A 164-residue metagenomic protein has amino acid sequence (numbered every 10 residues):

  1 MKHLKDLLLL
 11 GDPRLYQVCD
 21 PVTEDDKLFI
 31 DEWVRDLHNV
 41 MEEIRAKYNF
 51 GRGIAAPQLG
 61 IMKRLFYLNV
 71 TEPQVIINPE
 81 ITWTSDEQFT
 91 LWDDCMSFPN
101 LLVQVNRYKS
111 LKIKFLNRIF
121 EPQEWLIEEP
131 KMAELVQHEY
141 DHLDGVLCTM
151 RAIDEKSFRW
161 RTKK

Functional and structural regions predicted by a protein language model:
M1-K164: Positively charged
